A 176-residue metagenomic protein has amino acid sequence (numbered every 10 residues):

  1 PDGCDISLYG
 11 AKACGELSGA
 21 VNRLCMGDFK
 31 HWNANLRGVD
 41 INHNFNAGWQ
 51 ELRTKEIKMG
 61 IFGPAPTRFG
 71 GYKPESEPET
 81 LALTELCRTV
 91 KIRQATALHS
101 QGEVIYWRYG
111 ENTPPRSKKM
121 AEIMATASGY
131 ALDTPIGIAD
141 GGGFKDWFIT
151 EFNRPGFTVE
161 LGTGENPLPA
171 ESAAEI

Functional and structural regions predicted by a protein language model:
P1-G110, P114, T158, G162 (+1 more regions): Active-site/substrate-binding loop(s) of hydrolase catalytic cores
Y72-K73, V104-P167: Catalytic cores of processing enzymes, dominated by hydrolases/peptidases, characterized by acidic/His-rich
E165-I176: His/Asp/Glu-rich mid-to-C-terminal helical/loop segments that flank catalytic regions of hydrolases
